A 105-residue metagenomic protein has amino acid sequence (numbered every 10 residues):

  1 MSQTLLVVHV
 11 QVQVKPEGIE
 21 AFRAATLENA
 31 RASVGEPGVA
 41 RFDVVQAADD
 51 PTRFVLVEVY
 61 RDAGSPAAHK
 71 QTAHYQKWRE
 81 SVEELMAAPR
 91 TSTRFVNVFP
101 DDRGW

Functional and structural regions predicted by a protein language model:
M1-L6, V44-T52, E80-W105: Glycine-rich beta-strand-turn "strand-cap" elements at beta-sheet edges
L6-E36, A40, V44: N-terminal first-folded block
L6-Q13, D43-K70: Short, well-ordered beta-strand segments in beta-rich or mixed alpha/beta enzyme and ligand-binding folds
V14-P16, D62, V96-V98: Non-catalytic surface loops within mature trypsin-like serine protease
E17, E28, P51, A73 (+2 more regions): Short alpha-helical
L27-A40, V59-T93: An amphipathic, aromatic/His-enriched active-site/gating alpha helix that lines ligand/cofactor pockets
